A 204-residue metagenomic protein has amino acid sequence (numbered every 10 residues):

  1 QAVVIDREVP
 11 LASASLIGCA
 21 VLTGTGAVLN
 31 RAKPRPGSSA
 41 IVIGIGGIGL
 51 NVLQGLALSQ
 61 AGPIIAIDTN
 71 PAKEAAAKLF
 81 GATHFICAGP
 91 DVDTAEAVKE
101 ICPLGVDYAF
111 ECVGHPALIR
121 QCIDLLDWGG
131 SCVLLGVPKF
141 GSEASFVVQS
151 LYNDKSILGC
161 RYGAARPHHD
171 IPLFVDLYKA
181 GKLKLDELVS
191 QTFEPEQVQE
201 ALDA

Functional and structural regions predicted by a protein language model:
Q1-V3: Glycine-rich phosphate/adenylate-binding loop and adjacent beta-alpha elements of nucleotide- or dinucleotide-binding
D6-D91, E96: Mid-domain Rossmann-like dinucleotide-binding core that forms the NAD(H)/NADP(H) cofactor-binding site
P36, A57-A61, K78-G81, E100-V106 (+3 more regions): Short, surface-exposed connector motifs at secondary-structure boundaries
P71, A97-E100, L104, R120-D124 (+2 more regions): C-terminal hydrophobic helical "lid"/dimerization subdomain of Rossmann-like NAD(P)H-dependent oxidoreductases
F85, I157-G159, L188, T192: Conserved beta-strand scaffold positions in the cores of enzyme catalytic domains, especially in NTP/NDP-utilizing
P90, G114, E194-Q197: Short loop/turn segments at beta->alpha junctions
A109-F110: N-terminal Rossmann-like NAD(P) cofactor-binding module of classical short-chain dehydrogenase/reductase
P116-K182: Glycine-rich phosphate-binding loop and adjacent beta-alpha segment of Rossmann(oid) nucleotide-cofactor-binding
